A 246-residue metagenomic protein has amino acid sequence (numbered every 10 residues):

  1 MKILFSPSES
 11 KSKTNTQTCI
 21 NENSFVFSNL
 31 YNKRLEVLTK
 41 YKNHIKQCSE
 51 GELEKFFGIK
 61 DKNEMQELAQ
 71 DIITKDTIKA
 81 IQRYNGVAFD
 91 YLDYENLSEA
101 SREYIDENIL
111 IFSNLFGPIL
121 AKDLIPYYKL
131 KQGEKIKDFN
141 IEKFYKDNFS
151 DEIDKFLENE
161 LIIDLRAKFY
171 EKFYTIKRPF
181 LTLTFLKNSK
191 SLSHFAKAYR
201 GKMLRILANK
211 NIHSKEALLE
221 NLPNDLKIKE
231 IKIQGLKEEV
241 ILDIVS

Functional and structural regions predicted by a protein language model:
M1-I3: Extreme N-terminal starter segment of soluble prokaryotic enzymes
F5-N96: Active-site helix-to-loop segments that bind/position phosphate- or nucleotide-bearing substrates and donors across
D93-S246: Internal, well-folded beta-alpha domain core
